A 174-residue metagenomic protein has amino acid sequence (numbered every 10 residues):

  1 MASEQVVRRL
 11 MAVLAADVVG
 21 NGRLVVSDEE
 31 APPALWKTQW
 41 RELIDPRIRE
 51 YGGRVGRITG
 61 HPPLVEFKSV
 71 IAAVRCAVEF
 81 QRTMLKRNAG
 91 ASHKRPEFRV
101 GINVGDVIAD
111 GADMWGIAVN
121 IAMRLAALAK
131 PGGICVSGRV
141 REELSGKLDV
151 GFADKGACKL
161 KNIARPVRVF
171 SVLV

Functional and structural regions predicted by a protein language model:
M1-K86: Catalytic NTP-binding/metal-coordinating core of nucleotidyl cyclase/transferase enzymes
E4, D45, L64-V174: Catalytic beta-strand-to-alpha-helix segment of the class III nucleotidyl cyclase homology domain
